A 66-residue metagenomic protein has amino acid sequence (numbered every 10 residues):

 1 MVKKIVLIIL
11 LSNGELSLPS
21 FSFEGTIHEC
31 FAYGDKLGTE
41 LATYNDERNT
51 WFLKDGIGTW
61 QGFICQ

Functional and structural regions predicted by a protein language model:
M1-P19: Short aromatic-glycine-(Arg/Gly/Cys) micro-motifs in beta-strand/loop hairpins
K3-K4, S12, E24, Y44 (+1 more regions): Functionally constrained cores in energy, signaling, and assembly domains
I5-I9, I27, I57, I64: Weak global preference for isoleucine
L10-S12, C30, F52-K54: Generic structural signal for short, flexible, solvent-exposed coil/loop and linker residues
E15-A32: A short, exposed loop/beta-hairpin motif centered on an aromatic-Gly-Thr core
K36-Q66: Short, mixed-charge low-complexity intrinsically disordered segments
